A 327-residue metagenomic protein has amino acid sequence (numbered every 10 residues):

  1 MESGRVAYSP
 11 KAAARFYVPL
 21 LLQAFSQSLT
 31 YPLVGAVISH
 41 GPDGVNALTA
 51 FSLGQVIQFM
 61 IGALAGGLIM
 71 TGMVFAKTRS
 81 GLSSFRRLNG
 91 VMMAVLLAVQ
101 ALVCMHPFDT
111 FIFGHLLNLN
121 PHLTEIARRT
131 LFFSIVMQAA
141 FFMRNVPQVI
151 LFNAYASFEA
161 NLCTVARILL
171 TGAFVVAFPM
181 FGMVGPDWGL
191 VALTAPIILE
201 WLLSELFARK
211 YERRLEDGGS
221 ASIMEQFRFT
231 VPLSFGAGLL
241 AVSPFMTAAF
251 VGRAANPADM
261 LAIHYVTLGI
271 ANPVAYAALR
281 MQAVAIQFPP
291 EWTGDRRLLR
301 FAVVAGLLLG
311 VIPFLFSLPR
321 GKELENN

Functional and structural regions predicted by a protein language model:
M1-V18, E125-I126, P186-T194, L199-A241: Interhelical loop/hinge segments that connect adjacent transmembrane helices in multipass membrane
A12, F16, G35-F59, H122-I126 (+3 more regions): Interfacial/gating helices of multi-pass transporter permease domains
F16-A24, F59, S134, A160 (+5 more regions): Residue-level signature of transmembrane alpha-helical cores of multipass secondary-active transporters and flippases
L48-Q100, R144-N153, L261-V311: Small-residue-rich hydrophobic transmembrane alpha-helices
G66-M73, F133-F152, C163-I168, G189-E205 (+1 more regions): Short runs within selected transmembrane alpha-helices of multi-pass transporters and secretion channels
A98-R128, L309-N327: Short membrane-interface helical motifs at transmembrane helix boundaries in multi-pass membrane transporters
P121-P147, I270, V274, N327: Alpha-helical transmembrane segments of multi-pass membrane proteins
I168-W201, F316-N327: Membrane-interface helix-loop junctions in multi-pass transport and translocation proteins
